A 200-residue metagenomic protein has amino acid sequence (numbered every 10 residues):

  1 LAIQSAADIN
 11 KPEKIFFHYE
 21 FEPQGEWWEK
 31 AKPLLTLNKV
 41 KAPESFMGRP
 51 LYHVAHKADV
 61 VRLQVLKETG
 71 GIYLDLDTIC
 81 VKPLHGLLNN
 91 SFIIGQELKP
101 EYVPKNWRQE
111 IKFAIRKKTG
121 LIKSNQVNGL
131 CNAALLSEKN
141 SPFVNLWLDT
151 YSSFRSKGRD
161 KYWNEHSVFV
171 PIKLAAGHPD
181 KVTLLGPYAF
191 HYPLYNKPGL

Functional and structural regions predicted by a protein language model:
L1-A58, L76-L200: Glycosyltransferase-associated regions of secretory-pathway enzymes, highlighting luminal stem/catalytic domains
D59-G71: Small-residue hinge/turn detector
